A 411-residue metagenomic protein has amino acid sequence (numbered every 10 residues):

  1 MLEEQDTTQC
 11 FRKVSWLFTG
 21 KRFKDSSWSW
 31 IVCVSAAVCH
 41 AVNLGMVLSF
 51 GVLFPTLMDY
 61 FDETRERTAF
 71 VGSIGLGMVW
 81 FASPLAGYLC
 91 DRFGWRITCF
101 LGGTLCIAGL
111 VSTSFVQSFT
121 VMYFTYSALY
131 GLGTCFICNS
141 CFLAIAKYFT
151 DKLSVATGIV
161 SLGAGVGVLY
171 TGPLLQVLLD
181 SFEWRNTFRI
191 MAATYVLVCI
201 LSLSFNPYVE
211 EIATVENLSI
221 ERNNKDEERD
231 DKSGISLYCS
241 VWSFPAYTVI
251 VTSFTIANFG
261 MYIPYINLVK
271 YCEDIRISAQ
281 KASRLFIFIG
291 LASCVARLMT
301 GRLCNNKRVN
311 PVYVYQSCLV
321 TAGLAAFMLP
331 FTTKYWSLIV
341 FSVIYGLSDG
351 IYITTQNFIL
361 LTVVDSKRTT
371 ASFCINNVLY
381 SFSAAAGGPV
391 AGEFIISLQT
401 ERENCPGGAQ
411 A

Functional and structural regions predicted by a protein language model:
M1-C39, N43-L44, D230-A246: Cytosolic juxtamembrane N-terminal segment immediately preceding the first transmembrane helix of multi-pass
A41, G109, T120-F136, S161 (+2 more regions): Hydrophobic core of transmembrane alpha-helices in multi-pass small-molecule transporters, especially MFS/SLC-type
M46-L57, T171, C239-G301, I353 (+2 more regions): Extracytoplasmic gate region of multi-pass secondary transporters
L57, S127, T134-F149, A156-T157 (+2 more regions): Intracellular juxtamembrane helix-capping segments at the cytosolic ends of symmetry-related transmembrane helices
L57-M58, L89-C90, Y170-F182, C272-E273 (+3 more regions): Interfacial helix-cap and linker-helix signal at transmembrane-aqueous boundaries of multi-pass secondary transporters
D62, G94, F115-Q117, F149-T150 (+2 more regions): Helix-breaking motifs and short loop linkers at transmembrane-helix boundaries and internal kinks in secondary membrane
F81-T120: Conserved MFS/SLC helix-loop-helix module at the cytosolic interface between two early adjacent transmembrane helices
I97-V111, V312-F327: Structural signature of the two symmetry-related core transmembrane helices
